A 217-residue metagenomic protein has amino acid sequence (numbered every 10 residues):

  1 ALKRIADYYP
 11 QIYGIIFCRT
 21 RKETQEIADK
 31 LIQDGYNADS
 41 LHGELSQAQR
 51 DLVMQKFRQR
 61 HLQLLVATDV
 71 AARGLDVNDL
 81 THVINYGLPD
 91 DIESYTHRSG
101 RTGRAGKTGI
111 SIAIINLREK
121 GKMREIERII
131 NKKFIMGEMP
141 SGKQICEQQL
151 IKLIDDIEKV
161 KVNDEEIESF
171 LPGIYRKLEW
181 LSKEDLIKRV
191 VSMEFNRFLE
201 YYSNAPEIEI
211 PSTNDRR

Functional and structural regions predicted by a protein language model:
A1, I5, I27, V53 (+3 more regions): A ubiquitous structural signal for well-ordered alpha-helices
A1-K30: Conserved interdomain hinge at the start of the Helicase C-terminal
G14, A38, F134: Hydrophobic anchor at the start of a short beta-strand that flanks the dinucleotide cofactor-binding loop
C18, T68-V70, E138: Short secondary-structure boundary segments
K30, D34-I129: Conserved RecA-like helicase motor core of SF1/SF2 enzymes
K107-R217: Arginine-glycine-biased low-complexity disordered regions
